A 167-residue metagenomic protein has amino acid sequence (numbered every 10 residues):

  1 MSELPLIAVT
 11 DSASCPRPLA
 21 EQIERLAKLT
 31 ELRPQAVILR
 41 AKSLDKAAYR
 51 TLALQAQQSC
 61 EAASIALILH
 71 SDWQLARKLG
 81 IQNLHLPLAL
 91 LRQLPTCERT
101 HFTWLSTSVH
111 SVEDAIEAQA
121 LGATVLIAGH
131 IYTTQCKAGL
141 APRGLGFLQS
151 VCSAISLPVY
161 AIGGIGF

Functional and structural regions predicted by a protein language model:
M1-H85, A89-Q93, R99-V125, S150 (+2 more regions): Conserved N-terminal beta1-alpha1 strand-loop-helix module at the mouth
T124-F167: Active-site/ligand-binding-proximal alpha/beta "capping" segment
